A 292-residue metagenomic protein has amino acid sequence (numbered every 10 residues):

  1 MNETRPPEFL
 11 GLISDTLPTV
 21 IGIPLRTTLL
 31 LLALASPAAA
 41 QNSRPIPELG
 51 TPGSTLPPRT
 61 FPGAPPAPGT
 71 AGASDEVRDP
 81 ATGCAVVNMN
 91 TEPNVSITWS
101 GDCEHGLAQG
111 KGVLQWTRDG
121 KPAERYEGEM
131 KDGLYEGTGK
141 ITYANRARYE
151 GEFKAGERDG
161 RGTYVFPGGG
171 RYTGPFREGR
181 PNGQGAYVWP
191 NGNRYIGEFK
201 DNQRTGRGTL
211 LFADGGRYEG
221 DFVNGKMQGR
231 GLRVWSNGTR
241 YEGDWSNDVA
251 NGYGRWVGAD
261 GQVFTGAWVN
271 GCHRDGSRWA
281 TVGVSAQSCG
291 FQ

Functional and structural regions predicted by a protein language model:
M1-I23: N-terminal secretory signal peptides that target proteins for export/translocation
G22-L30: Sec-dependent signal peptide recognition, specifically the positively charged N-region followed immediately by
A35-P37: N-terminal signal peptide c-region/cleavage motif recognized by signal peptidases
Q41-V86, V284-Q292: Compositionally biased, proline/threonine/alanine/serine-rich low-complexity intrinsically disordered stretches
P66-R118, P122-A123, L134, E157 (+1 more regions): N-terminal targeting and processing segments
V95, G120-P122, N145, G168 (+4 more regions): Acidic/polar residues in short coil/turn loops that connect beta-strands within repeat-based beta-sheet scaffolds
I97-Q109, E124-G137, R148-D159, R171-N182 (+5 more regions): Conserved anchor residues at repeat-unit boundaries in beta-strand-based tandem repeats, strongest for the MORN repeat
V113, K140, T163, A186-V188 (+3 more regions): Extracellular beta-strand solenoid repeats
